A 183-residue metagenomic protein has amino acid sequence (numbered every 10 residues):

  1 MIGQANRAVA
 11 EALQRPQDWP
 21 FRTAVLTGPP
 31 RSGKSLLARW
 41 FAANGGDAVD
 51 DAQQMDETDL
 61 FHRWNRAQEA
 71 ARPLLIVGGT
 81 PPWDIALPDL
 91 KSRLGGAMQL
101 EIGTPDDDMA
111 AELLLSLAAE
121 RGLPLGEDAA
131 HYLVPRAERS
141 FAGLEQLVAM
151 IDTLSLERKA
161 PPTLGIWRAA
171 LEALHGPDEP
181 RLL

Functional and structural regions predicted by a protein language model:
M1-A8: Dynamic helix-loop-helix/coil hinge segments at AAA+ ATPase domain boundaries and subdomain interfaces
Q14-F21: Phosphate-binding P-loop
F21-L36: Walker A/P-loop nucleotide-binding motif
A43-D59, R63-R66, A70-T80: Conserved P-loop NTPase "ATPase switch" module shared by AAA+ and STAND
P82-G95: Short regulatory helix/loop adjacent to the ATP-binding pocket of P-loop NTPases
D84, A97-M109: Conserved AAA+ ATPase "SRH/arginine-finger" region at the nucleotide-binding site
H131-P135, A142-L156: C-terminal helical "lid" of AAA+/P-loop NTPase domains
S155-A173: Conserved C-terminal helix/linker of AAA+ ATPases
